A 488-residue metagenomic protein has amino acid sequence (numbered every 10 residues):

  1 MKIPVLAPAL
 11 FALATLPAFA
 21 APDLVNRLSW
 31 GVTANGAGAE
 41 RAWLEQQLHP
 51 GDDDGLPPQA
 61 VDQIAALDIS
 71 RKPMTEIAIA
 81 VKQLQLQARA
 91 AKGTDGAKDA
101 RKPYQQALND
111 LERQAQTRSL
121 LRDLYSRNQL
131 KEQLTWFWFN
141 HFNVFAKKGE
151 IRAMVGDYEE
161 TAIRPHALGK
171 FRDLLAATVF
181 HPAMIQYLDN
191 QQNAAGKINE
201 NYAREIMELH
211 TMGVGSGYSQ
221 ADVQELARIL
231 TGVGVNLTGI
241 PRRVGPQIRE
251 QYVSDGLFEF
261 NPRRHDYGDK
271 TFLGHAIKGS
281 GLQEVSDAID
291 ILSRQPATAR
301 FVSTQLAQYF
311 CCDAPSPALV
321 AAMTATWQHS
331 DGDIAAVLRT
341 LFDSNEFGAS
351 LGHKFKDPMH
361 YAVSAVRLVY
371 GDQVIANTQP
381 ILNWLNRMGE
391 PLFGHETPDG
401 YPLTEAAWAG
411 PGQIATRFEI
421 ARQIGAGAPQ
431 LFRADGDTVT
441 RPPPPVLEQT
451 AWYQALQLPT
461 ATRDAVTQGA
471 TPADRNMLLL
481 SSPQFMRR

Functional and structural regions predicted by a protein language model:
M1-V5: Positively charged n-region of N-terminal signal peptides that target proteins for export
A7-T15: Bacterial N-terminal signal peptides
A18-A20: Boundary at the C-terminal end of the N-terminal hydrophobic targeting segment
P22-A37, E45-L48, A65-D68, Q295 (+2 more regions): Flexible, low-complexity segments enriched for small/polar residues
L28-G31, R122-D123, H141, F145 (+4 more regions): Alpha-helix C-capping/helix-to-loop hinge sites
A34-H141, F145-G156, A162-R164: N-terminal accessory alpha/beta regions
A115, I151-D372: Active-site substrate-binding loop specific to GH73 endo-beta-N-acetylglucosaminidase modules in bacterial autolysins
R127, K131, F145-G149, I185 (+3 more regions): Amphipathic alpha-helical interaction segments
